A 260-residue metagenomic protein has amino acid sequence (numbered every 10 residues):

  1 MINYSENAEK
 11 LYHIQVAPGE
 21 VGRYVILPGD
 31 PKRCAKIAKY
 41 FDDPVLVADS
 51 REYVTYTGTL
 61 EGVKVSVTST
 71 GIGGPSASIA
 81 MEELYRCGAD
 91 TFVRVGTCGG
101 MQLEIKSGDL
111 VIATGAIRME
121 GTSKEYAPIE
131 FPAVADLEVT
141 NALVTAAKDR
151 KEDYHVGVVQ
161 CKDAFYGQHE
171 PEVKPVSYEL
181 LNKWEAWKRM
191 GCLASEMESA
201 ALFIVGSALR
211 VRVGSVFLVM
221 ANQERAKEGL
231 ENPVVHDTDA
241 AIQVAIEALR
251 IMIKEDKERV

Functional and structural regions predicted by a protein language model:
M1-A142: Metabolite-binding pocket within alpha/beta catalytic cores that recognizes anionic/polar moieties
P28-K32, I72-I79, C87, I105 (+6 more regions): Conserved active-site and cofactor/substrate-binding residues in soluble primary-metabolism enzymes
P44-D49, K151-V158, K254-V260: Flexible, glycine/charged-enriched surface loops at secondary-structure junctions
D90-T91, L193, R212: Short acidic/polar active-site loop segments enriched in Thr and Asp
A133-G191: Active-site rim beta-loop-alpha module in soluble metabolic enzymes
A142-R150, V205, V244-E255: Generic non-transmembrane alpha-helical segments
A200-P233: Zn-dependent metallopeptidase/amidohydrolase metal-coordination segment
Q223-V260: His/Asp/Glu-rich mid-to-C-terminal helical/loop segments that flank catalytic regions of hydrolases
